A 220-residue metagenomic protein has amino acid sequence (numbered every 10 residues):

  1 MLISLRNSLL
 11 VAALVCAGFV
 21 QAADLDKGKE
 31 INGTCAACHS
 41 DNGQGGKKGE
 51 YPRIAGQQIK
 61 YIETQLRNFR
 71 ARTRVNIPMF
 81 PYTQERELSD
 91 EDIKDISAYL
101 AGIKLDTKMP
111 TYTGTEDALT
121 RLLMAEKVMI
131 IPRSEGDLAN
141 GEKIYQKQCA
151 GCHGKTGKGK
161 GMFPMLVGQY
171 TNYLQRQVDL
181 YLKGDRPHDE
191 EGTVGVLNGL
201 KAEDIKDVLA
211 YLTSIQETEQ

Functional and structural regions predicted by a protein language model:
M1-L9: Bacterial N-terminal signal peptides that target proteins for export
S8-A17: Bacterial N-terminal signal peptides
G18-N32, G45-E50, T113-I144, M162 (+1 more regions): Electrostatic cytochrome c docking/interface patches
D24, I31-T34, N42, Q58 (+5 more regions): Short pre-active-site segment immediately N-terminal to redox-active cysteine/selenocysteine motifs in thiol-based
K29-R72: The feature marks the first
G33-D41, I96, G141, Q148-K155 (+2 more regions): The canonical Cys-X-X-Cys-His
K47-A55, N68-G114, K160-M165, L182-Q220: Axial heme c-ligation environment in periplasmic c-type cytochrome domains
Q177: Terminal helix-turn-helix DNA-binding modules in bacterial transcription factors
